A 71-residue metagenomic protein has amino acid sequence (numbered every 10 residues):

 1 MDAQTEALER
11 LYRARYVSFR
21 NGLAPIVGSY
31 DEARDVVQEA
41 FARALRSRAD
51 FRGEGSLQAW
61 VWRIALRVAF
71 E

Functional and structural regions predicted by a protein language model:
M1-N21, R34, L45: A short, charge-rich alpha-helical start-of-domain segment used by transcription regulators
A7-R10, S18, E39, I64 (+1 more regions): Alpha-helical elements of Rossmann-like donor-binding domains used by nucleotide-donor carbohydrate transfer enzymes
F19, L23, R48, V61 (+1 more regions): Hydrophobic-face residues of short alpha-helical interaction/recognition segments
D35-A42, G55-R67: Structural recognition of an alpha-helix C-terminal capping motif at a helix-to-coil junction
R43, A49: Flexible, active-site-adjacent loop/turn segments at secondary-structure boundaries
F51-G53: Short alpha-helix-to-loop micro-motif enriched in aromatics/charged/Gly
